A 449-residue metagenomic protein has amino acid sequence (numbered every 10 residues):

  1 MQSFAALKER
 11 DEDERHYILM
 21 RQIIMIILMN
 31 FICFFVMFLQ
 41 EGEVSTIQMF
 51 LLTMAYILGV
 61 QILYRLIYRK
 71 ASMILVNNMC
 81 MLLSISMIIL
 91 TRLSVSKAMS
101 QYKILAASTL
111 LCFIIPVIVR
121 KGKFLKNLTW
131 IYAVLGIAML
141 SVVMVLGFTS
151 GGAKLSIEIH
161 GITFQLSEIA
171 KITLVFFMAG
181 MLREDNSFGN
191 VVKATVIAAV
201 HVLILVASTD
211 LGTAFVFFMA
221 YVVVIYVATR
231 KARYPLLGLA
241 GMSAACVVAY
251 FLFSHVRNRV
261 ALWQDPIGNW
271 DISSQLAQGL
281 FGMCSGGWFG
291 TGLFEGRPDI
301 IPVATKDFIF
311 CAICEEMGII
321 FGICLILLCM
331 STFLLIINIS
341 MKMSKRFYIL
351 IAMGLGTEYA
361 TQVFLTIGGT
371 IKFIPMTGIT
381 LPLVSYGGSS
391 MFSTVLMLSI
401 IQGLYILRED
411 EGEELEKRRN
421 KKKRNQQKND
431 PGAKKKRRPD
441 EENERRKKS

Functional and structural regions predicted by a protein language model:
M1-E14, N30-V36, I367-S449: A juxtamembrane structural motif centered on a specific transmembrane helix
L7-I26, A71: N-terminal membrane topogenic signal
I32-I47: Contiguous, function-dense segments enriched for cysteine-driven chemistry and partner/ligand-binding capacity
E43-I272, C311, E315-I371, L396 (+4 more regions): Hydrophobic alpha-helical transmembrane segments of multi-pass inner membrane proteins, especially in bacterial systems
I162-F164, I169, F294, P298 (+1 more regions): Short capping/connector residues at structural and topological boundaries
F176, L182, C284-G292, P382 (+1 more regions): P-loop potassium selectivity filter motif centered on the GYG triad
D210-F215, G290-L293, A304-K306, I374-T377 (+2 more regions): Transmembrane helix boundary and interhelical junction motifs in multipass membrane proteins
P266-F310, I319-F321: TM-adjacent membrane-interface loops and short helices in multi-pass inner/ER membrane proteins
